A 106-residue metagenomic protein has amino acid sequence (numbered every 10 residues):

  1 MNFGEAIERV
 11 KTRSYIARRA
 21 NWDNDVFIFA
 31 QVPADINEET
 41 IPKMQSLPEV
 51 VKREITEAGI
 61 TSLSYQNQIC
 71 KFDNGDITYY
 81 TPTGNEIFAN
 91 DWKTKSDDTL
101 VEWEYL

Functional and structural regions predicted by a protein language model:
M1-F72: Extended non-catalytic interaction/regulatory regions in multidomain proteins
S62-L106: Short, compact, well-ordered microdomains
